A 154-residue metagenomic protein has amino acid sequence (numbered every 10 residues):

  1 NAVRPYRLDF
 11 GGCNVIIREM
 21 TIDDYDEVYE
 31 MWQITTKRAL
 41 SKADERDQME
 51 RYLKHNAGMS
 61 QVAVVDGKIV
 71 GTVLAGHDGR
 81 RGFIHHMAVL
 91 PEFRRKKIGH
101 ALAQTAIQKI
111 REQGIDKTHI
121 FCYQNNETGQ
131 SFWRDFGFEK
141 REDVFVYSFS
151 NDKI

Functional and structural regions predicted by a protein language model:
A2, D135-E139, F145-I154: Terminal substrate-recognition subdomain of acyl/acetyltransferases
V3-D23, D152-I154: Conserved N-terminal entry element of GNAT/NAT acetyltransferase domains
E19-H86, A103, K109, Q113 (+2 more regions): Acetyl-CoA-dependent GNAT
T21, L90, R94, Y123: Residue-level recognition of the GNAT/N-acetyltransferase active site
V89, R95-Q108, D135: Conserved acetyl-CoA-binding loop-helix of GNAT-fold acetyltransferases
I110-C122: Conserved GNAT acetyl-CoA-binding A-motif
I120-G129, S148: Conserved beta-strand-loop-alpha-helix junction that forms the acyl-donor binding cleft
